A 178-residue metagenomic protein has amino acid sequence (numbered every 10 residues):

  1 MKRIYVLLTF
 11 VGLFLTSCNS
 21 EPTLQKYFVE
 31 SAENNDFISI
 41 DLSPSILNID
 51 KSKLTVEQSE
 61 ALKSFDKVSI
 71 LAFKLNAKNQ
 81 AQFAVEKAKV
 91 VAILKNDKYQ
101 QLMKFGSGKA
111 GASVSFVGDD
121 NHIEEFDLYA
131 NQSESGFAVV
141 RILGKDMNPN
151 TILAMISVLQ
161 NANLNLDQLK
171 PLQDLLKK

Functional and structural regions predicted by a protein language model:
M1-I4: Positively charged n-region of N-terminal signal peptides that target proteins for export
F14-S17: C-terminal motif of bacterial Sec signal peptides marking the signal peptidase cleavage site
N19-P22: Bacterial signal peptide processing site
K26-V90: Early exported N-terminus immediately downstream of N-terminal targeting peptides
A72-Q80, V139-K145, M155-Q160: Second-shell loop/turn segments in exported
F73-H122, S133: Mid-length scaffold segments of soluble, non-membrane domains
D120-N148, S157: A short, solvent-exposed beta-edge/loop patch
N148-K178: C-terminal partner/receptor-binding element of secreted or periplasmic proteins
